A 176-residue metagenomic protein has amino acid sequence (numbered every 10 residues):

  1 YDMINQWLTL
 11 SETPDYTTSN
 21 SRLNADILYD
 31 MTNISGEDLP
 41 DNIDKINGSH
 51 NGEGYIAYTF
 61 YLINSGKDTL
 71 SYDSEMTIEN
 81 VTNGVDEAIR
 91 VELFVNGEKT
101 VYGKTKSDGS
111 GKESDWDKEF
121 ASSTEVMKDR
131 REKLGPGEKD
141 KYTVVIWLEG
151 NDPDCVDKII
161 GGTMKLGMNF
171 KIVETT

Functional and structural regions predicted by a protein language model:
Y1, Y16, Y29, Y55-Y61 (+3 more regions): Sequence-level detector for tyrosine residue identity
Y1-D38, S49, M164, E174-T176: Short, polar/proline-rich extracytoplasmic segments that appear immediately after membrane translocation
D2-L23, V81-T124: A surface/secretory-pathway sequence property marking extracellular, secreted, or lumenal proteins enriched
I34, I46, H50, N64 (+5 more regions): Intrinsically disordered, low-complexity segments enriched in small/polar residues
P40-L70, S122-T176: C-terminal, structured domain-capping segment
D68-I78, E87: Short, hydrophobic/aromatic beta-strand segments
T77-N80, L166: Amphipathic alpha-helical scaffolding segments
